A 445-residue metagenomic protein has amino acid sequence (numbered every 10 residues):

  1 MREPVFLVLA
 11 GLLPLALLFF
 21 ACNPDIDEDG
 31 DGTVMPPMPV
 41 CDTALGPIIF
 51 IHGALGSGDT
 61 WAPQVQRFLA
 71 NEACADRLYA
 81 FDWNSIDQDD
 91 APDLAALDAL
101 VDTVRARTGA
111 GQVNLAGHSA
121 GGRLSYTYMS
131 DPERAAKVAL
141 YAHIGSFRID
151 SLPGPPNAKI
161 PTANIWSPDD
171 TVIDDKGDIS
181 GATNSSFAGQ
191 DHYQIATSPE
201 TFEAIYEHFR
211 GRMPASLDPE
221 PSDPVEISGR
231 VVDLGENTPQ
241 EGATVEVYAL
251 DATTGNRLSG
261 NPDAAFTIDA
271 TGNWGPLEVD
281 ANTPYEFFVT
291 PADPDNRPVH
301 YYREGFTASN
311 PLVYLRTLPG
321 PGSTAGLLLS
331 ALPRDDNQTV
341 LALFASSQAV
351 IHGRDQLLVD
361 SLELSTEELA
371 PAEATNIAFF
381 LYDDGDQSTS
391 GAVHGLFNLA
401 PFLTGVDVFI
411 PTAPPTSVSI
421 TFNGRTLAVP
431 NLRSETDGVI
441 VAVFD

Functional and structural regions predicted by a protein language model:
M1-G11: Bacterial N-terminal signal peptides that target proteins for export
L18-A21: C-terminal motif of bacterial Sec signal peptides marking the signal peptidase cleavage site
N23-A116, A120-S146, P214-P221, V232-D445: N-terminal non-catalytic accessory region
G46, N157-P161: Short, proline-enriched alpha-helix->beta-strand connector loops that line the catalytic pocket of alpha/beta-hydrolase
S57, I149, P168-I173: Acidic catalytic loop of the alpha/beta-hydrolase fold
N164-W166: Short beta-strand/loop motif that positions the catalytic acidic residue of the alpha/beta-hydrolase fold
Q190-S198: Catalytic histidine-centered segment of alpha/beta-hydrolase-like enzymes
D223-I227: Structural beta-strand segments of beta-rich domains
